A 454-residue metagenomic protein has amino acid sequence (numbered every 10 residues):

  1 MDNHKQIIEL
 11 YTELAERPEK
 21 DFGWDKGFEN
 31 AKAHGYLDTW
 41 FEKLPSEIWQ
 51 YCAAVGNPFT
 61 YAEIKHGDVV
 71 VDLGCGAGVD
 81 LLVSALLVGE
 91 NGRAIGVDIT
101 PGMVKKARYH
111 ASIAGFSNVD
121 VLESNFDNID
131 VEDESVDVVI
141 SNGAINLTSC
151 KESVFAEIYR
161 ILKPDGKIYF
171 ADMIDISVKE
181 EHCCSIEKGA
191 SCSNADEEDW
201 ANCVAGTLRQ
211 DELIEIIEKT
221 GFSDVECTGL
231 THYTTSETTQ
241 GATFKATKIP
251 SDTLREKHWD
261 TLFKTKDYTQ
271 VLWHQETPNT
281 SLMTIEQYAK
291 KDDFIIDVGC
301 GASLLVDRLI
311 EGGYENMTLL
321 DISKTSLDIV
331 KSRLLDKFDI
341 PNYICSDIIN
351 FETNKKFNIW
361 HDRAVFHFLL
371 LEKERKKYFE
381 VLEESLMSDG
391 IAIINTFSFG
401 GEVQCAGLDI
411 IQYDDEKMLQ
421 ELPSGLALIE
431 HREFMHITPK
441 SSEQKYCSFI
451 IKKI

Functional and structural regions predicted by a protein language model:
M1-A33, S251-D252: N-terminal auxiliary segments of SAM/dcSAM-dependent transferases
F28-V69, V83, L87, H274-K291: Conserved alpha-helix/loop element of class I SAM-dependent methyltransferases that forms part of the SAM/SAH-binding
H66-N128, I296, A302-N350: Class I SAM-dependent methyltransferase SAM/SAH-binding core
D127-V138, E352-W360: A short acidic, Gly/Pro-enriched loop at the edge of an enzyme's catalytic core that lines a small-molecule cofactor
E152-K167, K376-S388: A short glycine-rich, Lys/Arg-flanked "PGG" loop and its adjoining helix->strand segment in the class I
Y169-T220, D224-Y233, I393-E443: C-terminal alpha-helical "lid/dimerization" subdomain adjacent to the S-adenosyl-L-methionine
W200, D252-K355, E372-V381, I391-I454: Class I (Rossmann-like) S-adenosyl-L-methionine-dependent methyltransferase catalytic domain, capturing the SAM-binding
T220-S223, G229-S251, I437-I454: Core SAM-dependent methyltransferase catalytic element
